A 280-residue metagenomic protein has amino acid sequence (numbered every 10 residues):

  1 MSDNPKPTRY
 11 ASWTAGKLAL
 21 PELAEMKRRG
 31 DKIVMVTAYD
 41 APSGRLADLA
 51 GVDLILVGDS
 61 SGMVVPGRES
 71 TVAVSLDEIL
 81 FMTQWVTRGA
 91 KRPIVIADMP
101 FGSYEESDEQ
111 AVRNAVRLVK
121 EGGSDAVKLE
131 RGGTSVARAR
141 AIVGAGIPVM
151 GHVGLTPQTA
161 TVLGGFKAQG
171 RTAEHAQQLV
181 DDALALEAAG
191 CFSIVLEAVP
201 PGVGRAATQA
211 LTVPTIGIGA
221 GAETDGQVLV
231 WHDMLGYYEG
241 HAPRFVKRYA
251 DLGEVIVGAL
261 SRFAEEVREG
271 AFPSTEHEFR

Functional and structural regions predicted by a protein language model:
S2-R244, A250-R280: Alpha/beta enzyme core
